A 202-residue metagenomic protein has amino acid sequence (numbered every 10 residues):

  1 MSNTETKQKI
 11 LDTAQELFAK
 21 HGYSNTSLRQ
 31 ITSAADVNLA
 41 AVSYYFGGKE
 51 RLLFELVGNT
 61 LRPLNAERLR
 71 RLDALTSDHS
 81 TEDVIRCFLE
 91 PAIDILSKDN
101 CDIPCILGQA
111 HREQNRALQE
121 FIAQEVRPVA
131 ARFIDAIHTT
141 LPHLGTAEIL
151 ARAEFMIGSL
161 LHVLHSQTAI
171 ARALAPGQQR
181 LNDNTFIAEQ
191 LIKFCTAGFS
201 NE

Functional and structural regions predicted by a protein language model:
M1-N3: N-terminal intrinsically disordered/low-complexity leader segments
T6-Q15, I31, L56-R68: Generic hydrophobic, amphipathic alpha-helix propensity
K9, L17-R51, E55: Helix-turn-helix
L11, N65, E82-L89, A153 (+1 more regions): Short, amphipathic alpha-helical "lid/cap" segments that border enzyme active or binding sites
V42, F54-E82: Small/polar-rich, solvent-exposed N-terminal microdomains that initiate assembly or binding
L69-D102, A153: Hydrophobic alpha-helical connector segments
D83, S97-Q124, T168-R172: Amphipathic alpha-helical segments used for helix-helix packing
D94, K98, Q124-E154, S159-E202: C-terminal peripheral helix-coil segments that are non-catalytic and often amphipathic
